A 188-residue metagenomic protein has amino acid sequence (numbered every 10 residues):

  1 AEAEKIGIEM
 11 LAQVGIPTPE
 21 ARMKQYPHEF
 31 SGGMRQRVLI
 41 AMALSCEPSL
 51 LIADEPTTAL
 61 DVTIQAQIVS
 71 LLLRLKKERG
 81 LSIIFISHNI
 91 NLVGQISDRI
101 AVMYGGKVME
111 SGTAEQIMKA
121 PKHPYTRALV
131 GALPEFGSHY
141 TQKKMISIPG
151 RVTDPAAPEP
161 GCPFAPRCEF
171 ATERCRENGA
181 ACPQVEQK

Functional and structural regions predicted by a protein language model:
A1-E2, A12, E29, G112: ABC-type ATPase nucleotide-binding domains, specifically the catalytic core motifs of the NBD
E2-A21, V130-G131: Conserved ABC ATPase "signature" region
A21-Y26, K143: Interfacial catalytic loop of ABC nucleotide-binding domains
M23, R35-R37, Q65-V69: ABC ATPase nucleotide-binding domain signature region
Y26-F30, M34: Conserved ABC ATPase signature
E47, I52-P56, L60-K143: P-loop NTP-binding/switch modules centered on Walker-like glycine-rich loops
T113-K188: Charged, flexible cofactor/metal-binding loops and thiol motifs
